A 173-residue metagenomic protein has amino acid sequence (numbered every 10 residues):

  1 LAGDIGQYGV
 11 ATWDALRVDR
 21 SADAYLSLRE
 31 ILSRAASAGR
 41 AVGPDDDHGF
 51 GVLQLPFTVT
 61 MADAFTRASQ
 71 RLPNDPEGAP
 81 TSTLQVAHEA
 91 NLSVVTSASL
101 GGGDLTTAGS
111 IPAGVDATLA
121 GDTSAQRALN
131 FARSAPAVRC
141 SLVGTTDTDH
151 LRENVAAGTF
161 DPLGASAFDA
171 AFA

Functional and structural regions predicted by a protein language model:
L1-A173: Beta/alpha (TIM)-barrel catalytic core signal, keyed to glycine-rich beta->alpha loops juxtaposed to Asp/Glu that bind
